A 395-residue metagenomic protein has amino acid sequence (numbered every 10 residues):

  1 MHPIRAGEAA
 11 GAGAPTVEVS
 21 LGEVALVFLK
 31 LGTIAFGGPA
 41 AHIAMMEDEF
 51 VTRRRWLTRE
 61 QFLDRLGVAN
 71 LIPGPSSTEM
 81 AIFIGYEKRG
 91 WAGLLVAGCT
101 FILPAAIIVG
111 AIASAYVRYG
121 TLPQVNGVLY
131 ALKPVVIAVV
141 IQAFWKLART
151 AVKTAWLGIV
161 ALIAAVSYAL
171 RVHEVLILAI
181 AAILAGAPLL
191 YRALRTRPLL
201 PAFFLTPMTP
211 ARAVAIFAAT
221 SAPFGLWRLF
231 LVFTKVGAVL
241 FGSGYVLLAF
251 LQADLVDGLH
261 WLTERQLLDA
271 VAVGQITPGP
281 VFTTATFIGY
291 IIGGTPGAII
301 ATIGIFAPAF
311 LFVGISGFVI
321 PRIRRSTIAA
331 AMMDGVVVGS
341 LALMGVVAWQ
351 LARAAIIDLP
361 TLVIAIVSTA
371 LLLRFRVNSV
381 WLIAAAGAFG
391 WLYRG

Functional and structural regions predicted by a protein language model:
M1-I72, F83-T277, V281-G395: Multi-pass membrane proteins that catalyze or facilitate reactions on polyprenyl-/lipid-phosphate substrates and their
S76-E79: Conserved beta-loop-alpha segment that forms the PLP phosphate-binding cup at the N-terminus of a helix
